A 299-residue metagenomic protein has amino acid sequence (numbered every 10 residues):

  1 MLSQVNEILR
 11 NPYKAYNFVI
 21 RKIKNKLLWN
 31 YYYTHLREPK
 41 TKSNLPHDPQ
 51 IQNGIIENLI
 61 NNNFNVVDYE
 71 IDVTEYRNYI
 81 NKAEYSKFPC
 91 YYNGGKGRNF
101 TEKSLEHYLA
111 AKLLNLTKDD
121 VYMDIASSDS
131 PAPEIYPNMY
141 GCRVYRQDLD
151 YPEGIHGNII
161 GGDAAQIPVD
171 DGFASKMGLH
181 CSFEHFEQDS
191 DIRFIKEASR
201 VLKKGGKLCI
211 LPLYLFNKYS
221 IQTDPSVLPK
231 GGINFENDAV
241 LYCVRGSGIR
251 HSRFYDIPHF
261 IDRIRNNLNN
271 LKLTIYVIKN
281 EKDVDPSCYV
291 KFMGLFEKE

Functional and structural regions predicted by a protein language model:
V5-Q166, C209-E299: Class I (Rossmann-like) S-adenosyl-L-methionine-dependent methyltransferase catalytic domain, capturing the SAM-binding
A165-M177: A short acidic, Gly/Pro-enriched loop at the edge of an enzyme's catalytic core that lines a small-molecule cofactor
S175-D189: A short SAM/SAH-binding and catalytic strip from SAM-dependent methyltransferases
Q188-S190, S220-I221: Conserved catalytic-core motifs of eukaryotic protein kinase domains, centered on the activation segment
I192-K204: A short glycine-rich, Lys/Arg-flanked "PGG" loop and its adjoining helix->strand segment in the class I
